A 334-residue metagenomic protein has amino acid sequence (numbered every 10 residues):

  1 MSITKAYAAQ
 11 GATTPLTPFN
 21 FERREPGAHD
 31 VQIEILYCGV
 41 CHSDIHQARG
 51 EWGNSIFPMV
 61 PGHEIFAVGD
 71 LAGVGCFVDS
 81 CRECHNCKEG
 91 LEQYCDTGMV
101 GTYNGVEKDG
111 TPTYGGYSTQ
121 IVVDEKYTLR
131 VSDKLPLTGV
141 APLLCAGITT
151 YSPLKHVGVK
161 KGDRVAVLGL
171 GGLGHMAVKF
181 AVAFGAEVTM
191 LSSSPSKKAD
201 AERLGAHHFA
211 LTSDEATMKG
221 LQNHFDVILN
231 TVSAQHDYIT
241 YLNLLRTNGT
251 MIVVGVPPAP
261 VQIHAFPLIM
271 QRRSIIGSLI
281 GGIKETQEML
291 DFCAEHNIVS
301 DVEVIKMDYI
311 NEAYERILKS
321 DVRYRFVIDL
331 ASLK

Functional and structural regions predicted by a protein language model:
M1-T4, I239, I283-K334: C-terminal hydrophobic helical "lid"/dimerization subdomain of Rossmann-like NAD(P)H-dependent oxidoreductases
E22-C38, R49-K88, E92-Q93, Y114 (+1 more regions): Glycine-rich beta-strand-centered segment in the early N-terminal region that forms part of a ligand/cofactor-binding
L71, R164, G249-T250, S274: Short glycine-centered segments of the SAM/dcSAM-binding site in methyltransferase folds
C81-L168: NAD(P)H dinucleotide-binding glycine-rich loop of Rossmann-like/cofactor-binding domains, especially the beta1-alpha1
K161-L170, F180-T240: Adenosine-nucleotide cofactor-binding segment
G174-H175: N-terminal Rossmann-fold NAD(P) dinucleotide-binding loop
L245-R246: Helix-to-beta-strand junctions that scaffold the AdoMet/dcAdoMet cofactor pocket in Class I SAM-dependent enzymes
T250-I252, I263-E303: Rossmann-fold dehydrogenase core element
